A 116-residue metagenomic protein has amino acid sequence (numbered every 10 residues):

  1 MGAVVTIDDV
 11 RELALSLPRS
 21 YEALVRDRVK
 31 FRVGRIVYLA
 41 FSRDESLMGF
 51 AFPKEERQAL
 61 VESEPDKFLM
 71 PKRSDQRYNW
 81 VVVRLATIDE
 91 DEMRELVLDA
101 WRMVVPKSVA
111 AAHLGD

Functional and structural regions predicted by a protein language model:
M1-D116: Charge-dense, helix-prone N-terminal extensions
